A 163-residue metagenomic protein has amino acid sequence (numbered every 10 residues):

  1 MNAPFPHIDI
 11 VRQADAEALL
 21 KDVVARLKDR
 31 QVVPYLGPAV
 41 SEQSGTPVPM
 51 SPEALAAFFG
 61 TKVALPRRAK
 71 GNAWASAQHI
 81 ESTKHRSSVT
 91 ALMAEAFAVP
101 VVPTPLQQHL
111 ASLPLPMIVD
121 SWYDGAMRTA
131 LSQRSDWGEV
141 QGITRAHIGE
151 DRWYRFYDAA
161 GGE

Functional and structural regions predicted by a protein language model:
M1-E163: SIR2/sirtuin NAD+-dependent deacylase catalytic core
